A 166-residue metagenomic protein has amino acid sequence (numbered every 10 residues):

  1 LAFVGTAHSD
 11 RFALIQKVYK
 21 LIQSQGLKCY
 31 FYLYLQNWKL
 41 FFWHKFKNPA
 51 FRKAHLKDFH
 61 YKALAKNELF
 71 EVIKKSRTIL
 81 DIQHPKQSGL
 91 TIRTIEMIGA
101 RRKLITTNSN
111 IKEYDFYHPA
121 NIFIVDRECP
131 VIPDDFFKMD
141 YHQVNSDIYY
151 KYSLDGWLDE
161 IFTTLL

Functional and structural regions predicted by a protein language model:
L1-Q87, T91, T106-I111, Y117 (+1 more regions): Nucleotide-sugar donor-binding catalytic core of glycosyltransferases
K74-S76, E96-R102: Conserved donor-binding/catalytic loop of nucleotide-activated donor transferases
T94-E96, N121: Solvent-exposed, flexible loop/coil residues
I95, S109, E128: Short, loop-centered acidic/histidine patches that primarily coordinate divalent metals
I122-C129: Conserved acidic donor-binding segment of nucleotide-sugar-dependent glycosyltransferases
C129-L166: A charged, aromatic-enriched C-terminal amphipathic alpha-helix characteristic of glycosyltransferases across folds
